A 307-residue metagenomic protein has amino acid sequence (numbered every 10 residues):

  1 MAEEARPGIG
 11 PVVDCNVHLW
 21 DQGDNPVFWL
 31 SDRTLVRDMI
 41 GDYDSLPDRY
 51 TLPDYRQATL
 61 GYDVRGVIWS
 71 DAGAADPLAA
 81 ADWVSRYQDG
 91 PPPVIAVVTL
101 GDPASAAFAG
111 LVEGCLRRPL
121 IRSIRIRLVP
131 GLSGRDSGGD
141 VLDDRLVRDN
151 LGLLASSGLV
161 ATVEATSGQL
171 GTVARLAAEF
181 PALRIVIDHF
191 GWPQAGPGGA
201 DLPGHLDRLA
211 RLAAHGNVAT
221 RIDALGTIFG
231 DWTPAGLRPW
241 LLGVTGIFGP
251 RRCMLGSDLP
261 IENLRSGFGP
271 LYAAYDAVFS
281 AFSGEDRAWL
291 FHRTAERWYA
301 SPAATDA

Functional and structural regions predicted by a protein language model:
M1-C15, Q22-Q57, L242-G243, I247-M254 (+1 more regions): Mid-to-C-terminal alpha-helical segments outside catalytic/metal-binding sites
A5, A79-G168, R175, R221-I228: Active-site gating/metal-coordination segments in enzymes
I9-P11, Y62-I68, G90-A96, R118-R122 (+4 more regions): Short, well-ordered coil/turn segments that N-cap beta-strands
N16, V67, V97, I124 (+6 more regions): Conserved, mostly hydrophobic/aromatic
T34-A75, P93-D102, R122-V129, L159-A161: Divalent metal-dependent hydrolysis catalytic cores, especially in the metallo-beta-lactamase
L46, G73-A79, G101-A109, L132-S133 (+4 more regions): Acidic-and-aromatic substrate-binding clefts and catalytic sites of carbohydrate-active enzymes
D54-A58, A80-Y87, G110-C115, L146-L153 (+4 more regions): A general structural detector for well-ordered alpha-helical segments in enzyme core domains, enriched
D140-M254: Catalytic pocket-lining loop regions of alpha/beta-barrel enzymes, especially the amidohydrolase/enolase/GH5 lineages
